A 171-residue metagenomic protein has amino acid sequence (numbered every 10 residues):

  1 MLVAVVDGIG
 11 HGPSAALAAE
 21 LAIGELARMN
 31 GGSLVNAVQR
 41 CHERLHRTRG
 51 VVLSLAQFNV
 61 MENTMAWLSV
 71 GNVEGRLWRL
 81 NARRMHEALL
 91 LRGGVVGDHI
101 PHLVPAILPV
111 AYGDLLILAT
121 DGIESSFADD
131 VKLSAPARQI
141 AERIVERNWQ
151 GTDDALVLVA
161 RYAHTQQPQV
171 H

Functional and structural regions predicted by a protein language model:
M1-G24, R76, H99-L108, D153: N-terminal entry segment of metal-dependent catalytic domains or homologous docking segments
M1-V3, N59-T64, A111-Y112: Beta-strand-turn-beta hairpins that frame and shape the catalytic cleft of phosphate-ester-processing enzymes
A4, S69, L116-L118: Residue-level marker for buried hydrophobic side chains located in beta-strands that build the well-ordered beta-sheet
G10, V60, N72-E74, I123 (+1 more regions): Short, glycine/serine-rich, charged loops/turns that create anion-binding and catalytic segments at active sites
S14-A82, L103: Catalytic core of PPM/PP2C metal-dependent serine/threonine phosphatase domains
E20-I23, M85-H86, S134-A137: Glycine-rich, phosphate-binding/catalytic loops in enzymes
Q39-H46, V73-I107, I140-E146, Q150: PP2C/PPM family metal-dependent serine/threonine protein phosphatase catalytic domain, recognizing the conserved
Q39-R44, T48-V51, A111-H171: C-terminal catalytic subdomain
